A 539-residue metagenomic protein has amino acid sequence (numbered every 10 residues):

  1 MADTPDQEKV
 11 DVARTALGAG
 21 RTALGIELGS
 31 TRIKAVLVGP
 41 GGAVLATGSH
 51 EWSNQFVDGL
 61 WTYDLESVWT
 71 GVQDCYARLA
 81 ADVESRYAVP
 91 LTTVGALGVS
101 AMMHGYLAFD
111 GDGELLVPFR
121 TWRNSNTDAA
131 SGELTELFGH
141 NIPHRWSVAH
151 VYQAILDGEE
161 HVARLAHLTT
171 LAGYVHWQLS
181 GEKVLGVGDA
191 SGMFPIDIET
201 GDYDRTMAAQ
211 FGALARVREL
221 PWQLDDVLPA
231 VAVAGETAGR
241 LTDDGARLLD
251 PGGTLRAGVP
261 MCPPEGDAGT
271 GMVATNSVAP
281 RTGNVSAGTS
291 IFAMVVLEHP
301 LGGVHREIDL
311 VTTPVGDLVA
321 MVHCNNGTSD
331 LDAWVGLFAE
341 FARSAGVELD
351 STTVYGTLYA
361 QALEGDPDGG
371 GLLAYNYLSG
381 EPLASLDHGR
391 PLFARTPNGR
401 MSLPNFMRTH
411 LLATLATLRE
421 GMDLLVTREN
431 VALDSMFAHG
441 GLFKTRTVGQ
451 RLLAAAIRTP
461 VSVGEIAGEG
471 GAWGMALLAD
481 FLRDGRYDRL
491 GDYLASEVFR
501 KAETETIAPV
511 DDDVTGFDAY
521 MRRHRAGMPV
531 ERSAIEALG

Functional and structural regions predicted by a protein language model:
M1-P118, R164, D225, R247 (+4 more regions): N-terminal glycine/serine-rich phosphate-binding loop of ATP-dependent small-molecule kinases, especially carbohydrate
D6-G18, L24-G25, L91, G132-R145 (+4 more regions): Active-site core segments that coordinate phosphate-bearing ligands/cofactors across diverse enzyme families
A46, L220-G235: Core alpha/beta catalytic barrel or barrel-like domain that forms the active/cofactor pocket in diverse metabolic
H50-W52, V233, P509: Active-site donor-binding loop signature of nucleotide-sugar glycosyltransferases
S67-G71, A149, G470: A general alpha-helical scaffold signature found inside nucleotide-binding enzyme cores
E84-T121, N141-P143, H176-D197, L228-L241: Short beta-strand-loop/turn "lid" adjacent to the catalytic site in phosphate-handling enzymes
N124: Carbohydrate-associated surface elements
A129: Glycine-rich loop(s) and the adjacent beta-strand/alpha-helix scaffold that form part
